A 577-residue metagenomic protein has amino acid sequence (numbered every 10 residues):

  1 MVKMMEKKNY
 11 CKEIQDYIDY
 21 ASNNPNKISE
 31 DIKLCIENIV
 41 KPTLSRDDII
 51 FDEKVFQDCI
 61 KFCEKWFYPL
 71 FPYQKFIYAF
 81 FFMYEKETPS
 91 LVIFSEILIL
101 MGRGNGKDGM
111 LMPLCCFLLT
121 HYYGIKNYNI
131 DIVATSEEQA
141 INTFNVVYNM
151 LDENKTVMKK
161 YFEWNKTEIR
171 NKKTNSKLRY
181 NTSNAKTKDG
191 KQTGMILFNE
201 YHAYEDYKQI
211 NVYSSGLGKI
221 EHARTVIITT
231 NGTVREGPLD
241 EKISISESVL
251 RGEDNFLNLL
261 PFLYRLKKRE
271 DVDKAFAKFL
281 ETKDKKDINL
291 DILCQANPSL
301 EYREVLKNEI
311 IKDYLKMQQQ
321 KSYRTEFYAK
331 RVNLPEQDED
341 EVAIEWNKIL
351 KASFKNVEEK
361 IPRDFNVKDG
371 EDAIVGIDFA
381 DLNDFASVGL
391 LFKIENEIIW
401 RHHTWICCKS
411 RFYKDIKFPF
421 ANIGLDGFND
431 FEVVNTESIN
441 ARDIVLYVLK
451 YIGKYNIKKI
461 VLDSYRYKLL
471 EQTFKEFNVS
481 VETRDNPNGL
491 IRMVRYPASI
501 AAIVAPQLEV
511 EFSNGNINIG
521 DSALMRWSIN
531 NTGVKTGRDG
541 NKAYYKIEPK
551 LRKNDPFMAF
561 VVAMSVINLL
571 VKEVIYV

Functional and structural regions predicted by a protein language model:
V2-I377, N531: Phosphate/NTP-binding elements of NTP-utilizing enzymes
E64, K475, S513: Short polybasic/polar patches that bind polyanions
M112, I141, N149-M150, R170-T174 (+8 more regions): RNase H-like, metal-dependent nuclease domains and their acidic two-metal-ion catalytic environment used
N154-M158, G515, V571, I575: Active-site phosphate-binding and catalytic loops of NTP-dependent enzymes
L508-I517: Extracytoplasmic
